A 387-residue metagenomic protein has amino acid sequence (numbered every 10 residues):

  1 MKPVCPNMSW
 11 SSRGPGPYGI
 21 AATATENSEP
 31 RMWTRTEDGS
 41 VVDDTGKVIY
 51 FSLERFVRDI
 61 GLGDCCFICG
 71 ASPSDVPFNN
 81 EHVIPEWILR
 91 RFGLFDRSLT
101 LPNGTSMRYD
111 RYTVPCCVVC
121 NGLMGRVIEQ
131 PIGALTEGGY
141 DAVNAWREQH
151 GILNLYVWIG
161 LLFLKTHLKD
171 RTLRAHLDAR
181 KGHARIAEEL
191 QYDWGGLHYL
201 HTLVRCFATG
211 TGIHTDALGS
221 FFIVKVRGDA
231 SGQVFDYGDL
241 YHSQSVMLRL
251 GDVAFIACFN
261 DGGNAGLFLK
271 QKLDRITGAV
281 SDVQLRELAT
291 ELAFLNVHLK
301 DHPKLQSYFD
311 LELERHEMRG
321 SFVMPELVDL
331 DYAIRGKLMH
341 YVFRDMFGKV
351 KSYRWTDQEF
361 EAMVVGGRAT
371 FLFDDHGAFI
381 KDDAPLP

Functional and structural regions predicted by a protein language model:
C5, W10-I20, T25-Y140: An N-terminal structural lobe/cap that precedes and organizes the functional/catalytic core across diverse proteins
N7-M8, Y18-I20, S28, H183-P387: C-terminal, charged low-complexity interaction regions
P17-A21, D64, R147, Y156 (+1 more regions): Generic signature of intrinsically disordered, low-complexity, basic-rich segments and short cationic peptides
C65-G70, N144-A145, H242-Q244: Intrinsically disordered, low-complexity boundary segments flanking structured domains
C69-S72, V118-C120, W158-H167, R249-G251 (+1 more regions): Structured loops at beta-to-helix junctions and adjacent beta-edge loops in soluble globular domains
R97, N103-E188: Internal, well-ordered alpha/beta segment that forms a basic, Gly-enriched binding/recognition surface
